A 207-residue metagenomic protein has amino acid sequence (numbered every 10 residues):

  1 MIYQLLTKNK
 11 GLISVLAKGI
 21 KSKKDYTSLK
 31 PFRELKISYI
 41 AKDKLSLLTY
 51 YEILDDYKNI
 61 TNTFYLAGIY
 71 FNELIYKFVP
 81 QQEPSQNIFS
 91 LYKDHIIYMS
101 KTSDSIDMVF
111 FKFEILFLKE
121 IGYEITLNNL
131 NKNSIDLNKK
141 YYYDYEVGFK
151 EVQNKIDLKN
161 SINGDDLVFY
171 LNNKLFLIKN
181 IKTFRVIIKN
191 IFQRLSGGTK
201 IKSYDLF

Functional and structural regions predicted by a protein language model:
M1, L6-F207: Non-catalytic alpha-helical scaffolds and adjoining flexible linkers that form interface surfaces for assembly
